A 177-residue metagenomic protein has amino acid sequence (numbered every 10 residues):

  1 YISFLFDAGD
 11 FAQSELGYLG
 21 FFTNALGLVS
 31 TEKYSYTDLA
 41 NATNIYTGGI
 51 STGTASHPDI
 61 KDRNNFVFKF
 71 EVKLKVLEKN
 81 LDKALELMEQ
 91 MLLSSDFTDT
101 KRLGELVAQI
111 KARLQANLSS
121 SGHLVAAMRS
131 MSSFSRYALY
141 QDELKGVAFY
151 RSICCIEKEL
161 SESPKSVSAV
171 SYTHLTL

Functional and structural regions predicted by a protein language model:
Y1-G27, K33-S94, T100-P164: M16 family metallopeptidases and their MPP-like homologs
S163-Y172: Aromatic-residue-lined binding/catalytic grooves and analogous aromatic/hydrophobic interfacial grooves in multimeric
T173-L177: Conserved small/polar residues in nucleotide/adenosyl-binding loops
